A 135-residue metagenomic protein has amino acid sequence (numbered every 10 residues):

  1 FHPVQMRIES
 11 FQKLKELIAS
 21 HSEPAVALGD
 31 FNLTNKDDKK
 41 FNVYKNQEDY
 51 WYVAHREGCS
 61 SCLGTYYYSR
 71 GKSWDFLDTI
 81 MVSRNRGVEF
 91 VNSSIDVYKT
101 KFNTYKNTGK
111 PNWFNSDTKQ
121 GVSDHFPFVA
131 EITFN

Functional and structural regions predicted by a protein language model:
F1-E9, G71-K72, Q120: Soluble non-cytosolic domains of exported or imported proteins
P3-E23: A long, amphipathic alpha-helix that forms part of the scaffold/cap immediately adjacent to metal-dependent active
L17-V26, L33-N135: Metal-dependent phosphoester-hydrolase catalytic domains
